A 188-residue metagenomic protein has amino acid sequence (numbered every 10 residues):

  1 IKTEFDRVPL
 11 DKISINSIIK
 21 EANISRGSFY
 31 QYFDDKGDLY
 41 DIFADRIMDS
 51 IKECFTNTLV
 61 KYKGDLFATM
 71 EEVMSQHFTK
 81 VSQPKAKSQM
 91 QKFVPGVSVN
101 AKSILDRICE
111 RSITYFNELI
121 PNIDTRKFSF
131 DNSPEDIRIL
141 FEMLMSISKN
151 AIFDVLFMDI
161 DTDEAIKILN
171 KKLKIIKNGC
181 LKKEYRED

Functional and structural regions predicted by a protein language model:
I1-F5: Short hydrophobic clusters on alpha-helical segments that form packing/core surfaces in small helical domains
D6-L10, K52, T56-K63, F93 (+4 more regions): Short, flexible helix-adjacent loops and helix caps
R7-D38, I42: Helix-turn-helix
F33, D38-C54, S88-Q89: Alpha-helical DNA-contacting segments of helix-turn-helix folds
I42, T56-K85: Hydrophobic alpha-helical connector segments
D49-K52, T56, A68, S98-S129 (+4 more regions): Amphipathic alpha-helical packing segments from all-alpha helical-bundle domains
E72, Q76-D106, N117-I120, K149-F157: Amphipathic alpha-helical segments used for helix-helix packing
Q83, I137-D163, I176-R186: Amphipathic C-terminal alpha-helical segment
